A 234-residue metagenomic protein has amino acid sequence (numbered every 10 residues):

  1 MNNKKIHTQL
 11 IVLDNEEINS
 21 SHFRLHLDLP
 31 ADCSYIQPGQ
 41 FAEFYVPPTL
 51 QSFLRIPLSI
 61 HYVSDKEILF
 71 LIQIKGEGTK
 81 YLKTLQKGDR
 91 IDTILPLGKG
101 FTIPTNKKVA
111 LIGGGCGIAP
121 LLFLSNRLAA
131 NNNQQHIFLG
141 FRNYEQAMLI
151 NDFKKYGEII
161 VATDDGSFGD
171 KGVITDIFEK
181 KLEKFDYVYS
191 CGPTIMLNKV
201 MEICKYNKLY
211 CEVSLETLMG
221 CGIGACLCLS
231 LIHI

Functional and structural regions predicted by a protein language model:
N2-K87: Ferredoxin-reductase
E77-G220: FNR/FR-type flavoprotein reductase catalytic core
C221, C226-L229: Short cysteine clusters
I232-I234: Conserved small/polar residues in nucleotide/adenosyl-binding loops
